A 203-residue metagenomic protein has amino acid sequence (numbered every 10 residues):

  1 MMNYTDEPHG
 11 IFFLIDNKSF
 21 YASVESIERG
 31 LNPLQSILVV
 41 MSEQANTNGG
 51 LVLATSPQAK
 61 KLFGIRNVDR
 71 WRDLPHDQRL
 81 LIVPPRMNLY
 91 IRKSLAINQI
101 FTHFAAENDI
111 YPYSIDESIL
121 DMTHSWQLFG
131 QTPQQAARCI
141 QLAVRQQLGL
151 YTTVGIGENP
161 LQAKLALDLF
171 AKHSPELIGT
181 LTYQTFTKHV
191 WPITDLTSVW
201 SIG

Functional and structural regions predicted by a protein language model:
M1-E7, V144, Y183-P192: A short acidic-Thr-Gly-centered motif at the start of a beta-strand
M1-I115, I119: Residues that scaffold, gate, or flank divalent-cation-dependent active/transport sites
D16, D116, V154, W191-G203: Helix-hairpin-helix
V39, R70-H76, A136, L142 (+1 more regions): Intrinsically disordered, low-complexity, Ser/Thr/Glu/Asp/Lys/Arg-enriched terminal regions and linkers of eukaryotic
I115-D121, E158-A163: Short, conserved phosphate-binding/catalytic loop or strand-edge motifs used in phosphoryl-/nucleotidyl-transfer
L120-Q141: Catalytic palm subdomain of template-directed nucleic-acid polymerases, centered on the conserved carboxylate motif
I140, L167, E176: Surface-exposed, charge/polar-rich loops and edge strands
Q147-D168: Structured, non-catalytic alpha/beta "coupling" segments that mediate domain-domain communication and provide generic
